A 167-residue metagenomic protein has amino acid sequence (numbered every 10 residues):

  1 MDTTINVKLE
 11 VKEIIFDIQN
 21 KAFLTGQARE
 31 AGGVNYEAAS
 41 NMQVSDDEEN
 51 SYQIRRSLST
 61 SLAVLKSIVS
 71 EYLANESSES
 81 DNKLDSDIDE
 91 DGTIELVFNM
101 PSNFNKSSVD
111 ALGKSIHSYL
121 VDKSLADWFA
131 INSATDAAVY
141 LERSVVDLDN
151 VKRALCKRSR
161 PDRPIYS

Functional and structural regions predicted by a protein language model:
M1-V109, R143, D147-S167: Conserved short "hinge" loops at termini or chain/domain junctions
A63, S118-A130: Short, hydrophobic/amphipathic alpha-helical patches that form generic packing surfaces within helical domains
V109-S118: Structural motif
S133-E142: Short conserved catalytic/interaction loops centered on acidic-Pro-aromatic/His motifs
